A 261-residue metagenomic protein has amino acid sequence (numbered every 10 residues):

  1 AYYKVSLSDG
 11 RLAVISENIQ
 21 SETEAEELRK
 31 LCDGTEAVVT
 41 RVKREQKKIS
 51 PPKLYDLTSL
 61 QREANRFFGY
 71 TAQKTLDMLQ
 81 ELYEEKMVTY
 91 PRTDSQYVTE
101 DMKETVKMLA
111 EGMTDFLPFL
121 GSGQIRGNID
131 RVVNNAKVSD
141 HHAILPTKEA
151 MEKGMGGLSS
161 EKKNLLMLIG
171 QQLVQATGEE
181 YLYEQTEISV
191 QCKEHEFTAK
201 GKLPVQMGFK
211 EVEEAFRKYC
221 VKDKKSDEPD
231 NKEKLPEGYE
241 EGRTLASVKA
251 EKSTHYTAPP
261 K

Functional and structural regions predicted by a protein language model:
A1-K261: Core catalytic DNA strand-manipulation module of type IA topoisomerases
